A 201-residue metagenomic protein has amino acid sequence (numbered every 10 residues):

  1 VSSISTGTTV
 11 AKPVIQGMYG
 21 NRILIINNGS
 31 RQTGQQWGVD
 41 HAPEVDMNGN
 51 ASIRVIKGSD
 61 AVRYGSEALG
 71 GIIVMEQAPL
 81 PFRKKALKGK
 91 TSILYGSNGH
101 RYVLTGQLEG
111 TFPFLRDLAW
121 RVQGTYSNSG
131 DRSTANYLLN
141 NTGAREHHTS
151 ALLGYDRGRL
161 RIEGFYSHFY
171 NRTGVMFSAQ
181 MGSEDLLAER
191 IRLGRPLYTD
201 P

Functional and structural regions predicted by a protein language model:
V1-R31: Extracytoplasmic beta-strand/coil segments of soluble accessory domains associated with Gram-negative outer-membrane
A11-V14, I26, D40-P43, V55 (+2 more regions): N-terminal periplasmic accessory domains that precede and gate Gram-negative outer-membrane beta-barrel machines
I23, K85-G89, Y102, R116-W120 (+2 more regions): Outer-envelope beta-barrel architecture signal
R31-G58, F82: Short acidic/polar hinge/loop motifs at secondary-structure boundaries that mediate gating or recognition
I53, G89-I93, W120-G124, L153 (+1 more regions): Membrane-embedded beta-strand positions of outer-membrane beta-barrel proteins
G58, E76, S92-N98, Q123-S129 (+2 more regions): Outer-membrane beta-barrel pore domains and translocons
L94-V103, N128-Y155, T199-P201: Outer-membrane beta-barrel proteins
S129, N140-T142, R161-P201: Flexible loop and strand-edge segments within Gram-negative outer membrane beta-barrel domains
